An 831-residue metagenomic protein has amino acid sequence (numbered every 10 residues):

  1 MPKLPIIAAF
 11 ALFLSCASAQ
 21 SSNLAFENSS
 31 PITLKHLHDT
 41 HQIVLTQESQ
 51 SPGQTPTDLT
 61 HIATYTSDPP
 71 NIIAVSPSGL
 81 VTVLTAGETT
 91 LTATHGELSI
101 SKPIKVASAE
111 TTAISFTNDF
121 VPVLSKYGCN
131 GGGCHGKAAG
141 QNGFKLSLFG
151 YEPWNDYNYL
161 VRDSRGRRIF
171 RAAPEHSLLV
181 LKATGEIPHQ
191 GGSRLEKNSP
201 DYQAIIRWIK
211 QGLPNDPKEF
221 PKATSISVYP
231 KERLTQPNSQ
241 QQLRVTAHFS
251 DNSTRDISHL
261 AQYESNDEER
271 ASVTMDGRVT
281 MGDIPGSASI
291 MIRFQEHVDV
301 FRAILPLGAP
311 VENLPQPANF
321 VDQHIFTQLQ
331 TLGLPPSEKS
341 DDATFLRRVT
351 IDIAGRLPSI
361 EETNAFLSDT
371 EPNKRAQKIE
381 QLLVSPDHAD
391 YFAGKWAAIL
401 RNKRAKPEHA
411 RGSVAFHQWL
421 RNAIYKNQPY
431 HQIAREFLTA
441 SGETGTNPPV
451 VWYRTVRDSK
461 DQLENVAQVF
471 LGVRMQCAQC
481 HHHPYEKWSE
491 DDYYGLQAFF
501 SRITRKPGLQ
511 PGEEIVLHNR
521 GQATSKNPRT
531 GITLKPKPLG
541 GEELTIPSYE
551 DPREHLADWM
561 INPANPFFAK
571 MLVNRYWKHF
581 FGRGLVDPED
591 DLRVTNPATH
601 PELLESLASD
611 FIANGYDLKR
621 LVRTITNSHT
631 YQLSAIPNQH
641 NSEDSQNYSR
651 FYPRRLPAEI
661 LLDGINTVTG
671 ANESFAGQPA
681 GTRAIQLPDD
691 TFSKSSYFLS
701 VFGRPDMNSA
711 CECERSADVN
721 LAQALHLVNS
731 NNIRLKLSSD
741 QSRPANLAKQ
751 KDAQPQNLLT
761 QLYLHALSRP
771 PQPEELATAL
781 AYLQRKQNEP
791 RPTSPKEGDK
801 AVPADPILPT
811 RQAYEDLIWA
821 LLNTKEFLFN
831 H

Functional and structural regions predicted by a protein language model:
P5-S15: Bacterial N-terminal signal peptides
A17-S21: Boundary at the C-terminal end of the N-terminal hydrophobic targeting segment
N23-A25, I32-L37, H61, P69-L84 (+14 more regions): Solvent-exposed helix-loop boundary motif
N23-Q50, S115-N130, P317-D352, Y814-L817: Mature N-terminal segment immediately following signal peptide/propeptide cleavage in secreted/periplasmic
L45-Q50, T55, V245-S250: Acidic, Ser/Thr
S125-S147, K210-K218, R474-E490, Q632-L633 (+1 more regions): Periplasmic/extracellular electron-transfer cofactor-ligation site, primarily the c-type cytochrome heme-c attachment
N313-D387, A393-G677, P705, E712-E714 (+2 more regions): Primarily short, surface-exposed interaction patches in extracytoplasmic proteins
T669, F675-F692, Y697-H726: Long, His/Glu/Asp-enriched segments that create or flank divalent metal/ion-associated functional microenvironments
